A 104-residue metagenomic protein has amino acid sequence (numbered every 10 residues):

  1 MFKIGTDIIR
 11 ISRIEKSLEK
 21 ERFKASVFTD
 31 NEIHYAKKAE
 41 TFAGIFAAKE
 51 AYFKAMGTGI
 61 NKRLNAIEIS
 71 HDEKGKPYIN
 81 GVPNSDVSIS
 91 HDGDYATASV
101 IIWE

Functional and structural regions predicted by a protein language model:
F2-E104: Core catalytic alpha/beta fold that binds nucleotide/phospho-ligands
